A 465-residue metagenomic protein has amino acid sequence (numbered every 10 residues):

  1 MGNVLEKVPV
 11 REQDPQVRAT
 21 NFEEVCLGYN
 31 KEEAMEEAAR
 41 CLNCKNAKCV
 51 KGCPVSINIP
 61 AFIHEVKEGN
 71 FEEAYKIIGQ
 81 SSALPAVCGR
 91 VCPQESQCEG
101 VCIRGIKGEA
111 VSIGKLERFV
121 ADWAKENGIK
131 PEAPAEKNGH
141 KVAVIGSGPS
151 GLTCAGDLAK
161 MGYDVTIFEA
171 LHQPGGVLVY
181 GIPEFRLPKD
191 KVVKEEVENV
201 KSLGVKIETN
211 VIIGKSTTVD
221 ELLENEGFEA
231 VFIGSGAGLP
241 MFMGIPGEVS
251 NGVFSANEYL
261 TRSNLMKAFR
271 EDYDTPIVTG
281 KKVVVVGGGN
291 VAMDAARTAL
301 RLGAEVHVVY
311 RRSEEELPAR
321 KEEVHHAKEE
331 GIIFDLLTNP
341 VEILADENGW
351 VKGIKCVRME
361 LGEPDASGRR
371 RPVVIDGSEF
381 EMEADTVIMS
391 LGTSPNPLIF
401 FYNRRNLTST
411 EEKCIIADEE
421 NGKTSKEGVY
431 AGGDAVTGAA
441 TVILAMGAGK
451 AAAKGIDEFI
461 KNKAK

Functional and structural regions predicted by a protein language model:
R18-E36, I57-R90, K107-P134, S263-N264: Ferredoxin-type iron-sulfur electron-transfer modules in oxidoreductases and energy-metabolism complexes
A39-A61, A83-I106: Local cysteine-cluster metal-coordination motifs and their immediate loop/turn environment, predominantly Fe-S cluster
E73, E136-K137, K141-I145, V197-I245 (+4 more regions): Feature captures the FAD/FMN-dependent oxidoreductase FAD-binding
V120-E136, V193-K215, P240-L302, S409-E420 (+1 more regions): Glycine-rich dinucleotide-binding loop and its adjacent helix/turn
H140-T166, A292-L300: N-terminal Rossmann-like FAD-binding beta1-loop-alpha1 element of flavoenzymes
D164-I167, L171-S202, I207-E208, A296-E342: Rossmann-like dinucleotide-binding cores of NAD(P)H-dependent redox enzymes
V249-G280, P364-A439: FAD-site-proximal beta/loop scaffold in flavoenzymes
A295, A435-K461: A conserved FAD-binding loop/helix module that cradles the flavin
